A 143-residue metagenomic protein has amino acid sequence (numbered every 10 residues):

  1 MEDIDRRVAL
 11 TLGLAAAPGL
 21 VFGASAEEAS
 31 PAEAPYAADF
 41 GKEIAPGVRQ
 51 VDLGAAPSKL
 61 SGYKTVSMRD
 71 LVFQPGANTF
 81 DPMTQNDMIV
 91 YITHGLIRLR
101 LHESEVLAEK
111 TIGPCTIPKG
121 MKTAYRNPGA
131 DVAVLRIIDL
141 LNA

Functional and structural regions predicted by a protein language model:
M1-A17: N-terminal secretory signal peptides and thylakoid transit peptides that target proteins across membranes
G13, V21-A24: Cleavable N-terminal signal peptides
G23-D52: C-terminal segment of N-terminal export signals and the immediately downstream linker at the start of the mature
S67-T84, P118-K119: Conserved short histidine dyad/triad with adjacent acidic residue
F80-D81, L99-R100, T123-G129: Short beta-strand His + acidic residue motifs that chelate non-heme Fe in jelly-roll/DSBH and cupin folds
Q85-E103: Glycine- and acidic-residue-biased ligand/ion/polar-headgroup-sensing regions
S104-G120: Short acidic-glycine-tyrosine-enriched beta hairpin
G120-A143: Ligand-binding loop in jelly-roll beta-barrel domains
